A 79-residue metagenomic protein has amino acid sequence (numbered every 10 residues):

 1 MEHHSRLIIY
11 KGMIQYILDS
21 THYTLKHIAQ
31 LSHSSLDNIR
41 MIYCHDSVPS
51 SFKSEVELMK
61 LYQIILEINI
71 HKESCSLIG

Functional and structural regions predicted by a protein language model:
M1-T21: A short, Lys/Arg-rich alpha-helix, primarily the initiator
H3-H4, I8, L66-L77: Inter-domain helical "communication" segments and dimerization helices that couple sensory or membrane-embedded modules
I14, I39, L58-M59: Short, structured motif recognition centered on aromatic/hydrophobic residues
L18-S20, S74-G79: Helix-turn-helix/homeodomain-like alpha-helical modules used for DNA recognition and transcription-factor dimerization
H27-S32: Short alpha-helical "recognition helix" segments of helix-turn-helix
S34-S50: Recognition helix of helix-turn-helix/homeodomain-like DNA-binding domains that insert into the DNA major groove
F52-N69: DNA major-groove recognition helix of helix-turn-helix/homeodomain DNA-binding modules
